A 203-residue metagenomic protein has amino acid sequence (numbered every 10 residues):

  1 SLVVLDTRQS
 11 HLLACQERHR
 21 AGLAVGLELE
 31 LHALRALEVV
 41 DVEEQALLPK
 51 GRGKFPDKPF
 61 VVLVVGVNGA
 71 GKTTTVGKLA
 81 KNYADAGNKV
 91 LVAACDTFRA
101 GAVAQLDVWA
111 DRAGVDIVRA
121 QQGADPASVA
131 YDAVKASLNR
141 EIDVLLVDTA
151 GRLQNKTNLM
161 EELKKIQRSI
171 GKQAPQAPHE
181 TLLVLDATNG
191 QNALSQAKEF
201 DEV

Functional and structural regions predicted by a protein language model:
S1, R20, R35-C95, A102-G123 (+1 more regions): Primarily NTPase-proximal linker/entry elements flanking Walker-type ATP/GTP-binding cores
T7-S10, A14, A21-A24, A33-A36: Short linear motifs in low-complexity or flexible loops
P49-K50, A100, N155, E161: Generic structural "secondary-structure junction" signal
T97-F98, A150, A187-T188: Conserved Walker B
Q105-L106, D125-R140, Q154-V203: Conserved catalytic-core segment of NTP-binding enzymes
